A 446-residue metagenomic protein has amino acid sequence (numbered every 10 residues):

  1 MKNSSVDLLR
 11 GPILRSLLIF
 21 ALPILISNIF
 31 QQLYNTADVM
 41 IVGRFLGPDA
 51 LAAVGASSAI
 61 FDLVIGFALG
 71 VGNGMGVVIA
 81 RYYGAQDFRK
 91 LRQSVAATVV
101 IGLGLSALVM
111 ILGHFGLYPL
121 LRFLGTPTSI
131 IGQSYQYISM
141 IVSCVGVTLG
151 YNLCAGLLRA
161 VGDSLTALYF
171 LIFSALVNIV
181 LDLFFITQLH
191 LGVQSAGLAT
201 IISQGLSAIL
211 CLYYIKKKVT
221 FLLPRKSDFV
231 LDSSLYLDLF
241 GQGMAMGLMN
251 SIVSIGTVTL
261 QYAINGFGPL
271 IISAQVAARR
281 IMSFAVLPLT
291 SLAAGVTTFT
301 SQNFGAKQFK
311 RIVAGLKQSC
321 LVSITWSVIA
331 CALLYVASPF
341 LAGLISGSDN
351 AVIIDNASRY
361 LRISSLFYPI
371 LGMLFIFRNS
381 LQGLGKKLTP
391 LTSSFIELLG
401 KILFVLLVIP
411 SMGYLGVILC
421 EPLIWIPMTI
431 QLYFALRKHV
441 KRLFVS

Functional and structural regions predicted by a protein language model:
M1-A21, I79-G146, Q188-M244, T300-F367 (+1 more regions): Short alpha-helical transmembrane segments in multi-pass integral membrane proteins
R10, L14-L33, A37, I60-F67 (+7 more regions): Residue-level signal for short hydrophobic patches within transmembrane helices of multi-pass membrane transporters
I19-D38, M140, Y151, S174 (+4 more regions): Transmembrane helical elements of multi-pass membrane transporters/channels
I29, L33-A52, L121-T128, F184-L191 (+5 more regions): Helix-terminus/linker motif at the lipid-water interface of multi-pass membrane proteins
L51-I111, T148-A167, Q275-S338, L371-S393: Small-residue-rich hydrophobic transmembrane alpha-helices
L63-G66, N178-D182, S207-L212, F284-L287 (+3 more regions): Hydrophobic transmembrane alpha-helices of multi-pass small-molecule transporters
G72, M140-R159, A167-A175, A196-I209 (+4 more regions): Short runs within selected transmembrane alpha-helices of multi-pass transporters and secretion channels
G113, G156, D182, C211-I215 (+7 more regions): Structural signal for membrane-spanning alpha-helices in multi-pass inner-membrane proteins, emphasizing helix cores
